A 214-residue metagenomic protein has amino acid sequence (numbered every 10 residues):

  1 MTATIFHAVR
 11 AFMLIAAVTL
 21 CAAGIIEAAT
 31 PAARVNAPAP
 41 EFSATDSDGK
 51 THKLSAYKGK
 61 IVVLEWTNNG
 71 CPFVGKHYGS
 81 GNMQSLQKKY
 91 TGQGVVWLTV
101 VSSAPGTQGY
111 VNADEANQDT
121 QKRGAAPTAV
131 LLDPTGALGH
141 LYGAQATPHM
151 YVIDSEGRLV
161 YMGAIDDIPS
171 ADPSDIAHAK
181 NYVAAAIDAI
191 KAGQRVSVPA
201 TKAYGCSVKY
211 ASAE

Functional and structural regions predicted by a protein language model:
T2-L14: Bacterial N-terminal signal peptides that target proteins for export
A11-A23: Bacterial N-terminal signal peptides
A22-E41: N-proximal helix/coil linker or "cap" segments that precede and/or mark the start of modular domains
F42-V62: A short beta-strand-turn-helix
A56-G75, I187: Short active-site neighborhood of thiol/selenol oxidoreductases, capturing the structured segment around
V74-R123, P134-L141: Structural microenvironment flanking redox-active thiols in thiol-disulfide oxidoreductases
N117-V160: Short, internal strand/loop/helix patches that form the active-site neighborhood or redox-interaction surface
V152-E214: Thiol-/selenol-based redox modules, centered on thioredoxin-like and closely related oxidoreductase domains
